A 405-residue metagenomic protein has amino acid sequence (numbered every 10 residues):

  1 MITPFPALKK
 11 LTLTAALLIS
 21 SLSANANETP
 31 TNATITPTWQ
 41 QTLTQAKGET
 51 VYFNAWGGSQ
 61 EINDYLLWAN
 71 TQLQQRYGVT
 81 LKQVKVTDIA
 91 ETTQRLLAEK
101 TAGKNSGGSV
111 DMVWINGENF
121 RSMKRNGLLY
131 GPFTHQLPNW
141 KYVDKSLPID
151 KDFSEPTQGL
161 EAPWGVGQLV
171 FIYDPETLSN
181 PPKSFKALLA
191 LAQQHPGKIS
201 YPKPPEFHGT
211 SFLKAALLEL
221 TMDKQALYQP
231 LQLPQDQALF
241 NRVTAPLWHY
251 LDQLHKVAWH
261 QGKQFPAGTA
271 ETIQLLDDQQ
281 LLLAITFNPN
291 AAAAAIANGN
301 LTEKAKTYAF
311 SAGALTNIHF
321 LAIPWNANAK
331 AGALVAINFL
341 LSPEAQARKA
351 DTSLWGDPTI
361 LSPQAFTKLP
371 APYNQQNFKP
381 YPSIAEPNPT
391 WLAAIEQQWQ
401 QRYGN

Functional and structural regions predicted by a protein language model:
I2-T12: Bacterial N-terminal signal peptides that target proteins for export
T12-S21: Bacterial N-terminal signal peptides
A24-E28: Boundary at the C-terminal end of the N-terminal hydrophobic targeting segment
T29-W39, Q274, Q375-N405: Conserved C-terminal helix/tail region of periplasmic/extracytoplasmic solute-binding proteins
T38-K47, S59-T80, F171: Short, polar/charged alpha-helical segment
W56-W68, V84-E91, S106-A270: Extracytoplasmic ligand-binding site segments that recognize negatively charged/polar headgroups
H260-A322, A365-F366: Extracytoplasmic/periplasmic substrate-binding proteins
A314-S383: Mature extracytoplasmic/periplasmic domains
